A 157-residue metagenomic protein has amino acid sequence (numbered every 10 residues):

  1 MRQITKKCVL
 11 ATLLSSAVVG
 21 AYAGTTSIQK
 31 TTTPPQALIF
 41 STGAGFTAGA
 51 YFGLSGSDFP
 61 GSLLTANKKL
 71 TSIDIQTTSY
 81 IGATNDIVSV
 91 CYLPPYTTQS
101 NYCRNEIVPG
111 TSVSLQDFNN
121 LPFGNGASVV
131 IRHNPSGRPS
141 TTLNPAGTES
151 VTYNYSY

Functional and structural regions predicted by a protein language model:
M1-V9: Bacterial N-terminal signal peptides that target proteins for export
V18-G20: N-terminal signal peptide c-region/cleavage motif recognized by signal peptidases
Y22-Y157: Disulfide-rich extracellular domains of secreted proteins
